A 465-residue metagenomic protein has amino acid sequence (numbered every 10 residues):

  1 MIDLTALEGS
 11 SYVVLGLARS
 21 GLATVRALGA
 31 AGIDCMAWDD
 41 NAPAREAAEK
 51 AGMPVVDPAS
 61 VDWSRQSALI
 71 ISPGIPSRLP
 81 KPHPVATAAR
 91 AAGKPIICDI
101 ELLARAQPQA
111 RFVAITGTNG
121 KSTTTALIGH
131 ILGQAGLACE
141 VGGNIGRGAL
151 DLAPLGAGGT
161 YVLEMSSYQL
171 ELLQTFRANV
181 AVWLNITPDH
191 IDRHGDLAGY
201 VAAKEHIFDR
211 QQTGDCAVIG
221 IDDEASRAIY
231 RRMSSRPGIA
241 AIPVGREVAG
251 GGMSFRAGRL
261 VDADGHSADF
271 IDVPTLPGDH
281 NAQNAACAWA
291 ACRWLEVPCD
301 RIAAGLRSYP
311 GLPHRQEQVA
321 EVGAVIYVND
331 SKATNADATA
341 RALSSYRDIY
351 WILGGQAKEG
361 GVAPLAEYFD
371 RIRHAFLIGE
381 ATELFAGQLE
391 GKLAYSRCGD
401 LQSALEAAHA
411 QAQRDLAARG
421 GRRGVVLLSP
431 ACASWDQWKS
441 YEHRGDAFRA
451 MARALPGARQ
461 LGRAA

Functional and structural regions predicted by a protein language model:
M1-C98, L102, L455, A465: N-terminal leader/targeting and accessory segments in enzymes
I2-Y12, L22-A31, D269-I372: Nucleotide phosphate-binding/pyrophosphate-handling subdomain across enzymes that bind or process nucleotide phosphates
V13, M36, E140, F376 (+1 more regions): Conserved beta-strand positions in the Rossmann-like core of class I SAM-dependent methyltransferases
L28, L69, I115, N144 (+10 more regions): Residue-level signal for inorganic ion chemistry
I33-D40, A217-I221, I352-L353, I372-A381: Short internal beta-strands
D39, V56-P58, I97-E101, E140-G142 (+4 more regions): Beta-strand->loop->alpha-helix junctions that form or flank phosphate-binding loops in nucleotide-handling enzymes
W63-S64, P73, S77-I221, A225-G238 (+5 more regions): Phosphate-binding loop of NTP-binding sites
V362-G424, R463-A464: C-terminal helical cap/extension that packs against the catalytic core of soluble nucleotide-cofactor enzymes
